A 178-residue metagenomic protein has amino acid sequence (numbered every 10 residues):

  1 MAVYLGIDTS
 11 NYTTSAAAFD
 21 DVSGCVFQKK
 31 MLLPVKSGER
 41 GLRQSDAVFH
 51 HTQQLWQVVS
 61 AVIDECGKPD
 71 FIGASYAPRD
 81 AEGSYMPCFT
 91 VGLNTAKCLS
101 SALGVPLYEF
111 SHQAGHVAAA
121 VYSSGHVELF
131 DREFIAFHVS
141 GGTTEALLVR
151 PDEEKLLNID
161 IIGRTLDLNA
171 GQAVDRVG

Functional and structural regions predicted by a protein language model:
M1-G178: Short acidic/glycine-rich loops and adjacent helix/strand connectors that line catalytic pockets where negatively
